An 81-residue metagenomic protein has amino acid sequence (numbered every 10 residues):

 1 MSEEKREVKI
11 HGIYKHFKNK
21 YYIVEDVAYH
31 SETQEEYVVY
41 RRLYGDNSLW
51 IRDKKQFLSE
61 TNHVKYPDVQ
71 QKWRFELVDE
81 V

Functional and structural regions predicted by a protein language model:
M1-V81: Mixed-charge, low-complexity intrinsically disordered regions
